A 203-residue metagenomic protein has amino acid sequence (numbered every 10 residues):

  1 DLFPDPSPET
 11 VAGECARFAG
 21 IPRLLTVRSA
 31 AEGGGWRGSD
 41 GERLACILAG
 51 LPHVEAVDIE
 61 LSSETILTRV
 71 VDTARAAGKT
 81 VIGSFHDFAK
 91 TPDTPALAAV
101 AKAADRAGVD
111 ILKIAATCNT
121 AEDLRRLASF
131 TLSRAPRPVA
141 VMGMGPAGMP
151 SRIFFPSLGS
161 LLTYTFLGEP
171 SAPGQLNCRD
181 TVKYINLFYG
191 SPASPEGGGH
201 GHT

Functional and structural regions predicted by a protein language model:
D1-E32, D40-G41: Conserved N-terminal beta1-alpha1 strand-loop-helix module at the mouth
D1-P6, T26, V54-T65, I82-T91 (+2 more regions): Catalytic beta/alpha-barrel core
P4-A19, L61-A77, P92-A96, N119-S133 (+1 more regions): Active-site-adjacent beta->alpha loops and helix N-cap segments on the catalytic face of soluble alpha/beta enzymes
G20-I21, L51-A56, T73-G83, D105-I111 (+2 more regions): Glycine-enriched alpha-helix->loop->beta-strand junction motifs that scaffold or abut catalytic
R23-I66: Glycine/small-residue-rich loop that forms an oxyanion/phosphate-binding "nest" at active or ligand-binding sites
S29, H86-K90, F166-S171: Short, acidic/turn-prone active-site loops that include or flank metal/cofactor- and phosphate-binding residues
T131-T203: C-terminal alpha-helical cap/extension of soluble enzyme domains
